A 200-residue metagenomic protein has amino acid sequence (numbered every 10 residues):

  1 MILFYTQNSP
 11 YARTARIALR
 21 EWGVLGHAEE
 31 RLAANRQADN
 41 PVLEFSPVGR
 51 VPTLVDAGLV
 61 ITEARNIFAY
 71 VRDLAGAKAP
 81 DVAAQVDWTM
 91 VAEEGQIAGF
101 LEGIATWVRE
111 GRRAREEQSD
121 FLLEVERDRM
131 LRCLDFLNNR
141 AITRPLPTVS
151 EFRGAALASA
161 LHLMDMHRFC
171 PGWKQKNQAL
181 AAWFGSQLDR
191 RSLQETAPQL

Functional and structural regions predicted by a protein language model:
M1-F121: GST-like domain detector, emphasizing the conserved glutathione-binding G-site in the N-terminal thioredoxin-like
W22, N177, R190: Acidic-histidine catalytic/liganding microenvironments
A38-P41, I142, D189: Glycine-rich, flexible loop/turn motifs
A57, A158, Q199: Conserved residues at the C-terminal ends of beta-strands
F68, R72, V91, L134 (+2 more regions): Non-transmembrane alpha-helical segments in soluble domains of secreted/periplasmic/extracellular proteins
A79-A83, L146-V149, W173, Q194-Q199: Short, hydrophobic secondary-structure boundary micro-motifs
I97-G185: GST-like fold's C-terminal all-alpha helical module
N139, S186-L200: Charged/polar, low-hydrophobicity segments characteristic of intrinsically disordered regions and flexible loops
